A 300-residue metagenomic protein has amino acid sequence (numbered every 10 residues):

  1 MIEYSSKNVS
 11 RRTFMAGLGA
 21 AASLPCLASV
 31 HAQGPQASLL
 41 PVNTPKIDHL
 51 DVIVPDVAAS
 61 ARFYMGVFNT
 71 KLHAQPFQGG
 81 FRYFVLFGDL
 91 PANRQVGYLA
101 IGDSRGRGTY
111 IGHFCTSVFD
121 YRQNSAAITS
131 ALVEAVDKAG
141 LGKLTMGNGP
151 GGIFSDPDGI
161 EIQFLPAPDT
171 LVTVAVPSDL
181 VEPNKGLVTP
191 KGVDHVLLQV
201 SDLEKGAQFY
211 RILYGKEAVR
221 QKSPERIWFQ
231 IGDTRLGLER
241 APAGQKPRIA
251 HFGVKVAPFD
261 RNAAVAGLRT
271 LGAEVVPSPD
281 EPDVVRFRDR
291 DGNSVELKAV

Functional and structural regions predicted by a protein language model:
M1-V9, A20-S23: N-terminal secretory signal peptides
I2-S5, A32-A61, I111-T116, L165-A207 (+1 more regions): N-terminal beta-strand motif that seeds the catalytic metal site of vicinal oxygen chelate
K7, V42-P45, V52-V96, L197-L236 (+1 more regions): Core segments of cupin and vicinal oxygen chelate
L24-S29: C-terminal segment of classical bacterial N-terminal signal peptides
P35-Q36, K46, L50, F68-N148: Ordered, small/hydrophobic-rich secondary-structure cores
A37, K71-Y110, E161-D169, G215-A250 (+2 more regions): Conserved short beta-strand elements that form part of the metal-binding/catalytic scaffold of enzyme active sites
P55-A59, R107-Y110, F114-D158, V200-K205 (+2 more regions): Vicinal oxygen chelate
